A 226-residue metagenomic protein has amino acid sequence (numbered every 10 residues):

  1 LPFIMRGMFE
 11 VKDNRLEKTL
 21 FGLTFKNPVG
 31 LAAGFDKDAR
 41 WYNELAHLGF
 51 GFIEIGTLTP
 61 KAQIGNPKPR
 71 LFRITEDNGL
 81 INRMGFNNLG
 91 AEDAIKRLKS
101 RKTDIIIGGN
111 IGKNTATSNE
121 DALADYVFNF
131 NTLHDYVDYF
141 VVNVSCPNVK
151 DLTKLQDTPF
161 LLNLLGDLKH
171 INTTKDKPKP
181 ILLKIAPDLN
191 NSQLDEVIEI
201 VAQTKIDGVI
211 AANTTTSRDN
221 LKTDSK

Functional and structural regions predicted by a protein language model:
L1-K226: Flavin-dependent oxidoreductase catalytic cores
